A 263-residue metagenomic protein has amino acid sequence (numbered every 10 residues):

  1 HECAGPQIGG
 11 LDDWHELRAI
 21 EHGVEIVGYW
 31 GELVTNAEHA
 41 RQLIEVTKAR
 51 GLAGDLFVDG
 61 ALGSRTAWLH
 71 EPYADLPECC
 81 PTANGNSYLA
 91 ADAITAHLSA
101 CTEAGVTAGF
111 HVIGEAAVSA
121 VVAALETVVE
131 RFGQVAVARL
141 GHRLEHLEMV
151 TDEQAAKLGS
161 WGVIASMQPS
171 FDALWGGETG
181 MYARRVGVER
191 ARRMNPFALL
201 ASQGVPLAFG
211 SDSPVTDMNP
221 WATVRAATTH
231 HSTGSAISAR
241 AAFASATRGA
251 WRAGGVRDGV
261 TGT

Functional and structural regions predicted by a protein language model:
H1-A4, S211: Conserved residues at the C-terminal ends of beta-strands
C3-S119, K157-I164, P169-S170, V224: Metal-coordinating catalytic core of metallo-dependent amide/deamination hydrolases
G9-D12, V150, R192: Short, glycine/acidic-rich beta->alpha junctions
L33-A37, E145-Q154: Short, conserved secondary-structure transition motifs
A91, T151-D152, R193-M194: Structural motif corresponding to alpha-helix initiation and N-cap regions
S99-G109, A116-H142, L147, A156 (+2 more regions): His/Asp/Glu-enriched, well-ordered alpha-helical/loop segment that forms or immediately abuts the divalent-metal
